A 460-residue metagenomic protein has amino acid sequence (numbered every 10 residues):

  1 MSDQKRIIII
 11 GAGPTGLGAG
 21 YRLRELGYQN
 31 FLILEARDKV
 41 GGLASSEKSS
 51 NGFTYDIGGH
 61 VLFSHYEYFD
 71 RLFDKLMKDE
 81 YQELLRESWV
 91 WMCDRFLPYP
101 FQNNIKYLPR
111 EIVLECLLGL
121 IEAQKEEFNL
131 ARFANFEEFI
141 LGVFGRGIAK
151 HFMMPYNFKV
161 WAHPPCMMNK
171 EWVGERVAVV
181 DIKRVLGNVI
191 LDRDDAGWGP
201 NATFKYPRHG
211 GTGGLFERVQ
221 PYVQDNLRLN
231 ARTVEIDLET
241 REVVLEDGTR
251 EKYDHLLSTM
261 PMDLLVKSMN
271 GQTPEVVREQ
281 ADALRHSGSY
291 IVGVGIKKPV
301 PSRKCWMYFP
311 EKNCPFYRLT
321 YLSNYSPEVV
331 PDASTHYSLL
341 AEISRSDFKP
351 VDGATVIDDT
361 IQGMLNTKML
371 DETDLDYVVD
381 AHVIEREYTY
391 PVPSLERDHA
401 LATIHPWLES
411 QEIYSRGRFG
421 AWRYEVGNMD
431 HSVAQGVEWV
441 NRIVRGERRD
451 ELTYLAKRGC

Functional and structural regions predicted by a protein language model:
K5-I33: N-terminal Rossmann-like FAD-binding beta1-loop-alpha1 element of flavoenzymes
T15, K39, D263: Conserved Rossmann-like nucleotide-cofactor binding loop
R24-K48: Glycine-rich FAD pyrophosphate-binding loop
N51-F128: Dinucleotide-binding Rossmann-like beta1-alpha1 core, especially the glycine-rich loop that anchors the ADP
L84-L85, L227-A231, G417: Short loop/edge segments at beta-strand edges and connector loops that shape dinucleotide/nucleotide cofactor-binding
R95, I105, I112-R241, K252 (+1 more regions): Active-site/ligand-binding neighborhood in enzyme catalytic cores
E246-G248: Glycine-centered tight beta-turn/hairpin loop motif at sheet-sheet or coil-to-beta transitions
Y253-H255, M262-Y414, W422-E425, H431-A434 (+2 more regions): C-terminal segments that line or cap access tunnels to active or ligand-binding sites in enzymes and enzyme-associated
